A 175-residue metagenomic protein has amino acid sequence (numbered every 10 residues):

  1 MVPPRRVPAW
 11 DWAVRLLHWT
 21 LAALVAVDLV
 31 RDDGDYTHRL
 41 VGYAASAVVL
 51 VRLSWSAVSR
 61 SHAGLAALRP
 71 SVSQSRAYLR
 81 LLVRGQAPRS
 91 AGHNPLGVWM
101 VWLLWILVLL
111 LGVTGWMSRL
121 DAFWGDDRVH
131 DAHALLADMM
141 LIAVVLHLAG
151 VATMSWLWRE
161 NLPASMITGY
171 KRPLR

Functional and structural regions predicted by a protein language model:
M1-R175: Membrane-embedded alpha-helical bundles that constitute the cytochrome b-like, heme-associated redox core of multi-pass
